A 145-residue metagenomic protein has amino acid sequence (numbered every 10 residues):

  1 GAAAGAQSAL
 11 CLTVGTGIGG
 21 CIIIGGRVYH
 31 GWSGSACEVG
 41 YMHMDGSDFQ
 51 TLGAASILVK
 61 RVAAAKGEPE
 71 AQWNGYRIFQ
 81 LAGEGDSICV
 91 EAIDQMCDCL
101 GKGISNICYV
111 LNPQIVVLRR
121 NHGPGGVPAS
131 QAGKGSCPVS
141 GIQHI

Functional and structural regions predicted by a protein language model:
G1-A6, V28, H43-I145: ATP-binding/phosphotransfer module of carbohydrate and carboxylate kinases, centering on a glycine-rich
A9-T13, G19-C21, Y41: Short glycine-aspartate micro-motif
C21, G31-W32, R61-V62: Residues that scaffold the ATP/ADP-binding catalytic core of kinase and kinase-like folds
I24-G25: A cytosolic small-molecule/anion-sensing beta-strand core signal
S33-E38: A short acidic/small-residue loop/turn micro-motif
